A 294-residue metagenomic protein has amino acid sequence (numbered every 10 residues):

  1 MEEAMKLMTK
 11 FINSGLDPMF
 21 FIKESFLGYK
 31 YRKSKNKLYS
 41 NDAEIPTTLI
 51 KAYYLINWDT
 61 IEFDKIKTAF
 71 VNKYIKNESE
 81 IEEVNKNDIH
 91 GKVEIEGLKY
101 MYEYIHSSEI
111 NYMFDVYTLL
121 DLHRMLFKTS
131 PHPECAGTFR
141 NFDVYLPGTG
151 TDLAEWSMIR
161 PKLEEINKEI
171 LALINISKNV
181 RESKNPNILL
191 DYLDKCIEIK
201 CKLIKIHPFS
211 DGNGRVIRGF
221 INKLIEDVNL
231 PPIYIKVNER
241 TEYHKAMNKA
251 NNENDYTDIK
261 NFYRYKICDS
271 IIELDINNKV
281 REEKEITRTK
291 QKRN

Functional and structural regions predicted by a protein language model:
M1-D211, R215-N294: FIC/Doc superfamily catalytic core
